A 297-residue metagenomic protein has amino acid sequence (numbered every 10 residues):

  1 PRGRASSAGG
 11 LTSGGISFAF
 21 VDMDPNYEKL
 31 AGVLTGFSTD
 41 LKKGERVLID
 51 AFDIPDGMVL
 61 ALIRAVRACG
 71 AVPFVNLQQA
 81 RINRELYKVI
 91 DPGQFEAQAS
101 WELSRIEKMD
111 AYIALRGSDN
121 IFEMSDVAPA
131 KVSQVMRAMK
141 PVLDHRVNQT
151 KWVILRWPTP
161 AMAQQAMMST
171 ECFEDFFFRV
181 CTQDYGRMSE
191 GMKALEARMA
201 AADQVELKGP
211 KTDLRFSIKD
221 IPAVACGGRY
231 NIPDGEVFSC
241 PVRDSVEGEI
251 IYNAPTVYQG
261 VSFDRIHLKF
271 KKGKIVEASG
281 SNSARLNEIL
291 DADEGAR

Functional and structural regions predicted by a protein language model:
P1-D22: N-terminal amphipathic/basic-hydrophobic helices that include classical n-h-c signal peptides and signal-anchor
P1-R2, S6-S7, G36, Y252 (+1 more regions): A residue-level detector for conformationally permissive "hinge/kink" positions
F18-G248, Y258: Active-site bordering "gate/hinge" segments that shape substrate access to catalytic or cofactor-binding pockets
E236-A278: Oxyanion-binding "anion nests"
E277-R297: Dual-mode signal for accessory low-complexity, basic/Gly-rich regions
